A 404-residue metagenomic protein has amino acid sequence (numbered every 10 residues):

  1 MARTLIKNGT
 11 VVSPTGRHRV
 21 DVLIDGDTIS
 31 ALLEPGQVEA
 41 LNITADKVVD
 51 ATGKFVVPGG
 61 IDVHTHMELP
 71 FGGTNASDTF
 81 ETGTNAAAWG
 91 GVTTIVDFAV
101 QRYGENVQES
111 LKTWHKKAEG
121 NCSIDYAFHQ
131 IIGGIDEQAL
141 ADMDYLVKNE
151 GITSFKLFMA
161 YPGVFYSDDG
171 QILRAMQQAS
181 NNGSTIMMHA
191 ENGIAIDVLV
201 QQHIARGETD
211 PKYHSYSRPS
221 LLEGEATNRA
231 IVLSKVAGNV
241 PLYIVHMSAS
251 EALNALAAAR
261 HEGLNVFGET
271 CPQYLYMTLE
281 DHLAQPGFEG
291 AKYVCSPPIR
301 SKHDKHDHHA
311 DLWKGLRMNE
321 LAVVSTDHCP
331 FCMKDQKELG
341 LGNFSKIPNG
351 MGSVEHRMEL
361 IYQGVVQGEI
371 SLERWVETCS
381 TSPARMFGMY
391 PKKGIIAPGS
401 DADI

Functional and structural regions predicted by a protein language model:
A2-L5, T10-P58: Histidine-rich, glycine-flanked metal-binding segment
G9, D27, G53, H64 (+13 more regions): Divalent metal-coordination and catalytic microenvironments
N42, A51-N121, Q138: Metal-associated gating/positioning segment near the N- to mid-region
D62-T65, V92-D97, S123, A127 (+1 more regions): Gly-rich Lys/Arg/Thr-decorated short loops/hinges at beta-loop-alpha junctions or inter-strand turns that position
V96-D97, A127-Q130, P241-H246: Short catalytic-loop micro-motif centered on adjacent basic/acidic residues
Q108-I124, R174-M188: Alpha-helix-loop-beta-strand connector modules within alpha/beta enzyme cores
Q138-V324, G340: Histidine/acidic residue-rich metal-binding segments in metalloenzymes
T209-N239, G290, A322-V324, P330-I404: His/Asp/Glu-enriched, well-ordered alpha-helical/loop segment that forms or immediately abuts the divalent-metal
